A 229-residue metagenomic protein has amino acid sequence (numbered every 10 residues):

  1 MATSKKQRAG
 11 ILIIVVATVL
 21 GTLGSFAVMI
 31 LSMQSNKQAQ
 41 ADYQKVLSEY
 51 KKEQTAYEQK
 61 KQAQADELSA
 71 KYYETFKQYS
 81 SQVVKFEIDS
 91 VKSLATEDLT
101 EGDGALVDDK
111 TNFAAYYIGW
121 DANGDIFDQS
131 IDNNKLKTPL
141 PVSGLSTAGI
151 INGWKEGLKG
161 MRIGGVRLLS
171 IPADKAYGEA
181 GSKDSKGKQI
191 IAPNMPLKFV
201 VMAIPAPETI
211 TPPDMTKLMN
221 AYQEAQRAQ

Functional and structural regions predicted by a protein language model:
M1-Q229: Cross-family detector of peptidyl-prolyl cis-trans isomerase
